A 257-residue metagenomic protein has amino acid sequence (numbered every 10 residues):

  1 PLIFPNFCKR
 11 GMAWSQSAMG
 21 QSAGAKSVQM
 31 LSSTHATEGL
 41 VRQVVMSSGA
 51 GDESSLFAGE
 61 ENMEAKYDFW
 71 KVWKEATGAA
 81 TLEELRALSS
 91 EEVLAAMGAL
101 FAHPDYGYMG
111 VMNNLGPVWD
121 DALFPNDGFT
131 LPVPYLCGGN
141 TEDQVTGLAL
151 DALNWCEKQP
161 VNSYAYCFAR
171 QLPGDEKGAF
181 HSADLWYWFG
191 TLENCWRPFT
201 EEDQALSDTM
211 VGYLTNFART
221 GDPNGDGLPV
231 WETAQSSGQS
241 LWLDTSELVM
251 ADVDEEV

Functional and structural regions predicted by a protein language model:
L2-P5, K9-M12, Q29-S33, E38 (+2 more regions): Substrate-access "cap/lid" subdomains that shape and gate the entrance to catalytic or ligand-binding pockets
R10-S22: Alpha/beta-hydrolase fold nucleophile elbow
G20-M30: Glycine-rich nucleophile elbow surrounding the catalytic serine of serine-hydrolase chemistry
S22, S48, G139, C167-F168: Glycine-rich, histidine-containing beta strand-loop boundary motifs that form or position
A23, E61-N62, T77, E202 (+1 more regions): Extracytoplasmic/periplasmic, Sec-exported soluble proteins
G24, D52, V93, D143-Q144 (+2 more regions): Surface-exposed, flexible loop/turn segments at secondary-structure boundaries
L131-P134, L150, N154-V257: Mobile gating loops/cap/lid regions near enzyme active sites that modulate substrate access
